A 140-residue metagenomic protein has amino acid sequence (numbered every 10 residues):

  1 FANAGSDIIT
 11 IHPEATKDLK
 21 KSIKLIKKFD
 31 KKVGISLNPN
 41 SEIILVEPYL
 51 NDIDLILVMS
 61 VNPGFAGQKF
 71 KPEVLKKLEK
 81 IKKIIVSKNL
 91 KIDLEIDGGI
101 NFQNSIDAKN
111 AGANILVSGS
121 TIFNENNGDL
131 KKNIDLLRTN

Functional and structural regions predicted by a protein language model:
F1, I56, I81, D97 (+3 more regions): Conserved, mostly hydrophobic/aromatic
A2-N3, S41-I53, G98-L116: Catalytic cores of alpha/beta
S6-D93: Conserved anion-binding
I8, L55, I115-L116, I122: A short hydrophobic/small-residue beta-strand
L19-K20, K71, I106, N127-K131: Conserved strand-to-helix beginnings and helix N-cap segments that scaffold or border functional pockets
I26, K109, T121-N140: C-terminal helical cap(s) of enzyme catalytic domains, especially alpha/beta-barrels
N62-G64, G99-Q103, I122-F123: Short Gly/Pro-enriched loop/turn and capping motifs at secondary-structure junctions
